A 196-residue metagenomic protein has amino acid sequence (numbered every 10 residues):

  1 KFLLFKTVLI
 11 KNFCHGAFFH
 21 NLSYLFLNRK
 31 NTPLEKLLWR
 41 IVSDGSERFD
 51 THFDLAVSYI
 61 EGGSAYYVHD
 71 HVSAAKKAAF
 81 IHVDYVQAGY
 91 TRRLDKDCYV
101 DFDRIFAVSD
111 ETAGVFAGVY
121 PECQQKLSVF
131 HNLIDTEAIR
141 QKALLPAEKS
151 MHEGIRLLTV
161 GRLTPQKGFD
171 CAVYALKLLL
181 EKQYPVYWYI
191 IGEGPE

Functional and structural regions predicted by a protein language model:
K6, A17-H52, R93: An amphipathic, basic-hydrophobic alpha-helix
E35-G45, A65, H82-D101: Nucleotide-sugar donor phosphate/pyrophosphate-binding loop at the beta->alpha transition of glycosyltransferases
L55-E61, Y66-Y85: Active-site proximal beta-strand in glycosyltransferases
V57, D101-D110: A short beta-strand/loop micro-motif in the catalytic core of glycosyltransferases that engages the nucleotide-sugar
E111, L133: Carbohydrate-associated surface elements
I134, V160, Y187-E196: Glycosyltransferase donor-sugar binding loop
Q141-R156, L180-E181: Nucleotide-sugar donor-binding and catalytic loop/hinge architecture of NDP-sugar-dependent glycosyltransferases
I155, T159-L178, P195-E196: A conserved mid-protein helix/loop that constitutes part of the nucleotide-sugar donor-binding site
